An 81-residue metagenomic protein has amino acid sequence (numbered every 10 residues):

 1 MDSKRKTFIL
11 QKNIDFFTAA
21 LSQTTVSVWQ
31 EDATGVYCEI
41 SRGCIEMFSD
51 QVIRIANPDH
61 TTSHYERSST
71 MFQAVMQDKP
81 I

Functional and structural regions predicted by a protein language model:
M1-C38, D59-I81: Short glycine-rich, low-complexity segments
I45-H64: Basic/aromatic-rich interaction segments and small domains that mediate binding to polyanionic partners
